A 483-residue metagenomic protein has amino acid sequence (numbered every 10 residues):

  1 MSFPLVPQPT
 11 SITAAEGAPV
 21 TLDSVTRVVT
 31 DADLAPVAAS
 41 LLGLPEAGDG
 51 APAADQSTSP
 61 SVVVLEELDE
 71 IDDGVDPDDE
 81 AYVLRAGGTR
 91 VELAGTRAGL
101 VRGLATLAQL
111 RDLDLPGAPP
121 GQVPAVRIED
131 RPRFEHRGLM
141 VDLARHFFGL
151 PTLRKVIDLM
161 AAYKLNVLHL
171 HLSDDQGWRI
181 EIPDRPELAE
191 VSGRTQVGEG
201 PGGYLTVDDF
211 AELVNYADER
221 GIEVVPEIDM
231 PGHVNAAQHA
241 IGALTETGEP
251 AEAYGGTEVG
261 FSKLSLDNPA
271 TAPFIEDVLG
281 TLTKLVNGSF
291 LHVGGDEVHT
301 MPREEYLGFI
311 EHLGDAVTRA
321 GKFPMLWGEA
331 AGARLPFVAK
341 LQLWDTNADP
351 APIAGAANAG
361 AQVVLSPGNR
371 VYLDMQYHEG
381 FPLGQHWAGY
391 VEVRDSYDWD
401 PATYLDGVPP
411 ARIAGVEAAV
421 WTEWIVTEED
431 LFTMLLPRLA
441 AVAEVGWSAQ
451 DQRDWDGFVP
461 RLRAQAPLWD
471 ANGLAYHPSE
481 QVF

Functional and structural regions predicted by a protein language model:
M1-E135, T283, L326-A331, A464 (+1 more regions): Acidic, contiguous N-terminal accessory segments
V28, T96, L139, M160 (+5 more regions): Conserved, mostly hydrophobic/aromatic
V75-F261, A270-A272, G280-T283, N287-F290 (+1 more regions): Feature activates predominantly on carbohydrate-active enzymes
G138-M140, H169, P226, L291-H292 (+4 more regions): Structural recognition of the beta-strand scaffold that forms the well-ordered cores of secreted hydrolase catalytic
A144, S173-G177, E227-H233, D296-V298 (+4 more regions): Active-site beta-loop-alpha junctions enriched in small/polar residues
A237-A243, T247-K340, W344-Q362: Active-site neighborhood of glycoside hydrolase catalytic domains
L335-F337, D345-F483: Flexible, acidic glycine-rich loops studded with aromatic residues
